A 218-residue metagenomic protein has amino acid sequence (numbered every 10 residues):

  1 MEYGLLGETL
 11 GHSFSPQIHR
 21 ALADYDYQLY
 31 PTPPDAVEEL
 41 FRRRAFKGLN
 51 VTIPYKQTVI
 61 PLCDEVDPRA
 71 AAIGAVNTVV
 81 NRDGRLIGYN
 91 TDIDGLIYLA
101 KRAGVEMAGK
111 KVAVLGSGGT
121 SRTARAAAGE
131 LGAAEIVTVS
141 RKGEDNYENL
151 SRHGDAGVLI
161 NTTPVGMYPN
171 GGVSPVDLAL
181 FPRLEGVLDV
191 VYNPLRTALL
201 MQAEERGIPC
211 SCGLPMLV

Functional and structural regions predicted by a protein language model:
E2-A103, V218: Phosphate/diphosphate ligand-binding glycine-rich loop within oxidoreductases
G7, N90-I93, A100, V105 (+1 more regions): Glycine-rich adenosine-cofactor-binding loop
T9, G118, K142, N193: Residues in the short beta-alpha loop(s) of Rossmann-like NAD(P)-binding domains
Q28, V137, S211: Conserved beta-strand positions in the Rossmann-like core of class I SAM-dependent methyltransferases
V51-I60, G119-T120, P164-M167, N193: Short glycine-rich anion-binding loops that position phosphate/pyrophosphate groups of nucleotides and phosphorylated
L131-Y147: NAD(P)-binding Rossmann-fold cofactor-contacting core
E144-S211: Rossmann-like adenosine-cofactor binding region
